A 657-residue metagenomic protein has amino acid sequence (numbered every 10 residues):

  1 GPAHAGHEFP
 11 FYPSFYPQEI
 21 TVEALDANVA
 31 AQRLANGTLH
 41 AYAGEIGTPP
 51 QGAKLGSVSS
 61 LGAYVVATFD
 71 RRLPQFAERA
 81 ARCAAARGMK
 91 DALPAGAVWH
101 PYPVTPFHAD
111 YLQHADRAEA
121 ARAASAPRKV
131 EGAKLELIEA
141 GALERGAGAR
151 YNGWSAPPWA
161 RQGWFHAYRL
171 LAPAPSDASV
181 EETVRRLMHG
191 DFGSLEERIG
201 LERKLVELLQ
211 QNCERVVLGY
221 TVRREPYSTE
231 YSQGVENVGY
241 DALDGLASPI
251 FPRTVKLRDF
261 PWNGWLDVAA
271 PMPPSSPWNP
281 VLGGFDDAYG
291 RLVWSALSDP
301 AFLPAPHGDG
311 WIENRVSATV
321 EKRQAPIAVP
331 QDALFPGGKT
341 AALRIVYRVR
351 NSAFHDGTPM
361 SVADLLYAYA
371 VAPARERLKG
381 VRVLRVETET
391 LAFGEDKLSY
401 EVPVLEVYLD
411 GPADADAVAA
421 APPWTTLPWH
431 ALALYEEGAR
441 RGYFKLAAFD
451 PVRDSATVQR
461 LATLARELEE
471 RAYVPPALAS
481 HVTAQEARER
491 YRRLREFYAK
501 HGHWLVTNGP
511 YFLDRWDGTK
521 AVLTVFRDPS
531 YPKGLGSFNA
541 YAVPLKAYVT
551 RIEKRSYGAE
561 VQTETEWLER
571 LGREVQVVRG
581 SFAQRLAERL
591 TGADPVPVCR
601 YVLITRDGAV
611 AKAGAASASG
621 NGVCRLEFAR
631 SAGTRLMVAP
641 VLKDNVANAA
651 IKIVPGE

Functional and structural regions predicted by a protein language model:
G1-Y42, G47-Q51, A86-R87, R122-P127 (+3 more regions): The feature preferentially marks the first beta-strand/turn patch immediately downstream of a bacterial lipoprotein
N28-F76, L137-A149, N212, V216-G219: N-terminal segment of the mature folded domain
P50-A53, S57-V66, K134-M188, L282 (+2 more regions): Acidic-aromatic pocket-rim loops
V58-L73, E78-R79, A86, G338-S352: Periplasmic solute-binding protein
D70, L112-H114, S228: Residue-level recognition of the GNAT/N-acetyltransferase active site
A77-R82, R87-K90, V98-P127, G193 (+1 more regions): Structural transition elements
A92-G96, T519-A521: Short amphipathic alpha-helical segments with coiled-coil-like heptad repeat character
R128-A133: Interaction modules related to DNA damage response and DNA replication/repair
